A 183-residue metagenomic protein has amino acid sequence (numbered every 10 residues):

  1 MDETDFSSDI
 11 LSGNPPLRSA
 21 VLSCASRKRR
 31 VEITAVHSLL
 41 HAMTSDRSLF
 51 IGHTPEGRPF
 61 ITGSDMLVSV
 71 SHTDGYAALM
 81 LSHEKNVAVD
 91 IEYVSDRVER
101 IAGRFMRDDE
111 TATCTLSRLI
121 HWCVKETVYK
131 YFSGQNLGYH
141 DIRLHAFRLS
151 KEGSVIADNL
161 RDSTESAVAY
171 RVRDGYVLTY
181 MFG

Functional and structural regions predicted by a protein language model:
M1-G183: Core catalytic alpha/beta fold that binds nucleotide/phospho-ligands
